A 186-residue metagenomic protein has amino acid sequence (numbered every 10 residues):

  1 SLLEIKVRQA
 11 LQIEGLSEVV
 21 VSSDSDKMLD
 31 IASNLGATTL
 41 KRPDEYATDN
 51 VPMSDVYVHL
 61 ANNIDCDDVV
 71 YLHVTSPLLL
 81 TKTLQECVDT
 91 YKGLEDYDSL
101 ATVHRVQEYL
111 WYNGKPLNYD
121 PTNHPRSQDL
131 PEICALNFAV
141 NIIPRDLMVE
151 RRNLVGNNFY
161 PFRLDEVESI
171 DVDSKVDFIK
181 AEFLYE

Functional and structural regions predicted by a protein language model:
S1-S22: N-terminal glycine-rich phosphate-binding loop and ensuing alpha1 helix
I13, V20, D26-V70, L78 (+1 more regions): Short phosphate-binding loop-to-helix
L16, C66, E95-Y97: Short, high-confidence coil segments that cap the C-terminus of an alpha-helix and link into the following beta-strand
S22-S23, V172: Short beta-strand scaffold positions
S23-D24, V103: Short beta-strand/turn micro-motifs composed of small residues that flank or help shape donor/cofactor-binding pockets
D44, H73, H104-R105: Histidine-centered beta-alpha loop that forms part of the nucleotide-sugar donor binding/catalytic region in diverse
D55-V56, P77-D165: Conserved core of the sugar-phosphate nucleotidyltransferase
R163, V167-E186: Hydrophobic helical membrane-anchoring modules
